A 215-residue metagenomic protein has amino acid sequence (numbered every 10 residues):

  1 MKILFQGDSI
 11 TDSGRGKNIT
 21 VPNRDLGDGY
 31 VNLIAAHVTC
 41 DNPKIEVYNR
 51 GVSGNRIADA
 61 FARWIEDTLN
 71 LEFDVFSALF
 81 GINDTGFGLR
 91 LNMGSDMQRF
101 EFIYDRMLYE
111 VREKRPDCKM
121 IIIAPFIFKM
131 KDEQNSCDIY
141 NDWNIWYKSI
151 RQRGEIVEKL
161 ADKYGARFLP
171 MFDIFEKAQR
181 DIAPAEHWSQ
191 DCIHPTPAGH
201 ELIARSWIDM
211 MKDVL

Functional and structural regions predicted by a protein language model:
M1-G51, R63-E72, F76: Serine-esterase "nucleophile elbow" of acetyl-processing enzymes
G14-R15, A58, F87: Short N-terminal helix/helix-N-cap motif within the alpha/beta-hydrolase-1
D25-D28, A58-D59, Q98-F102: Conserved phosphate-coordination/catalytic loops
L33-E46, A62-L215: Alpha-helical cap/lid subdomain in secreted, periplasmic, or secretory-pathway luminal O-acyl-processing enzymes
V52-I57, I145-W146: Short, flexible loop segments at the rims of nucleotide/cofactor-binding pockets, characterized by
